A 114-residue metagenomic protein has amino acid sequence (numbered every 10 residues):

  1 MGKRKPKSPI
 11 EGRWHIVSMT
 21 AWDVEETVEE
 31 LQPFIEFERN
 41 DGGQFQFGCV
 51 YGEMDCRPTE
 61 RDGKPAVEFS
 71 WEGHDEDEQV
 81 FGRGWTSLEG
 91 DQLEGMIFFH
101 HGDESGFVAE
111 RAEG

Functional and structural regions predicted by a protein language model:
M1-K3, G48-M54, L93: Generic detector of contiguous secondary-structure segments
G2-P9, R13-M19, E25, F34 (+2 more regions): Beta-sheet ligand-binding and adhesion/scaffold domains
V24-K64: N-terminal glycine/threonine-rich, aromatic-flanked beta-hairpin/loop signature
